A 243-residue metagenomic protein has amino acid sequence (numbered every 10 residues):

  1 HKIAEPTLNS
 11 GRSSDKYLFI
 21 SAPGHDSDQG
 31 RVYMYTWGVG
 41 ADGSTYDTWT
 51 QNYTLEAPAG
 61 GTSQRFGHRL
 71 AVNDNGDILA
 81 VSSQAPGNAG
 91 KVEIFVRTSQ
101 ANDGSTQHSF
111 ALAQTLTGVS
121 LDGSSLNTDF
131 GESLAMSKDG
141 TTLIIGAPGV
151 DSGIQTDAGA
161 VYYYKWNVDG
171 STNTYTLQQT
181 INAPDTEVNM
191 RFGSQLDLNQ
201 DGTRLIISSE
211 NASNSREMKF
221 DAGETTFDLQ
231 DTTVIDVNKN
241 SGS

Functional and structural regions predicted by a protein language model:
H1-S243: Conserved beta-strand/short-helix segments that make up beta-rich extracellular adhesion/recognition modules
